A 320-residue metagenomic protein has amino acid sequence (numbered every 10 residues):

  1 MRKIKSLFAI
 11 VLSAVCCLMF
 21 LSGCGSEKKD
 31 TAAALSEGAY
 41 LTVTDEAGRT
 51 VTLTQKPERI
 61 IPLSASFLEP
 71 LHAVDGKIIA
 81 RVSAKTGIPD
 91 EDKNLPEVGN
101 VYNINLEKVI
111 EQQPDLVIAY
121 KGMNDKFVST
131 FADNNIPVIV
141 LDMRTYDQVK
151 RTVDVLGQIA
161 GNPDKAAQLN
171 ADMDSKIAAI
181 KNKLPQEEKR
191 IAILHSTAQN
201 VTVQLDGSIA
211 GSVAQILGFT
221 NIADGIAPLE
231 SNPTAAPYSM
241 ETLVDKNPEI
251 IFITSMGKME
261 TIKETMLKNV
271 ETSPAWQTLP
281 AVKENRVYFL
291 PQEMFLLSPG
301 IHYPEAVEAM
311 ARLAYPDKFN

Functional and structural regions predicted by a protein language model:
R2-I10, S22-S66, D164-L194, S255 (+1 more regions): Bacterial Sec-exported substrate-binding components of ABC uptake systems
C16-F20: Hydrophobic core
R59-Q112, L116-K121, I222: A short, structured surface patch at a secondary-structure boundary
A84-G87, V203-T234: Alpha-helical, coiled-coil/dimerization segments enriched in small aliphatic residues
I88-E91, M123-V155, I159, Y288: Flexible loop/hinge segments that line or gate small-molecule binding clefts
N105-A119, I136, S239-I253: Proline-aspartate-enriched helix->loop->beta-strand connector
K126, D142-V155, R190-V213, M259-T261: Extracytoplasmic ligand-binding site segments that recognize negatively charged/polar headgroups
K150, Q158, A167, I250 (+1 more regions): Structured C-terminal subdomain patch of bacterial secreted/periplasmic proteins
